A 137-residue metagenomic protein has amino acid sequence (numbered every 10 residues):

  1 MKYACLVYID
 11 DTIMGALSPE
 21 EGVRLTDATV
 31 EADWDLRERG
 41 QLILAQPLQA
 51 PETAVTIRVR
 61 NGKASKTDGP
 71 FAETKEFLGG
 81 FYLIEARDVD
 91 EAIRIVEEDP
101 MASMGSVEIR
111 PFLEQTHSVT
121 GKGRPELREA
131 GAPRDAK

Functional and structural regions predicted by a protein language model:
M1-K137: Conserved, structured core segments of small domains
